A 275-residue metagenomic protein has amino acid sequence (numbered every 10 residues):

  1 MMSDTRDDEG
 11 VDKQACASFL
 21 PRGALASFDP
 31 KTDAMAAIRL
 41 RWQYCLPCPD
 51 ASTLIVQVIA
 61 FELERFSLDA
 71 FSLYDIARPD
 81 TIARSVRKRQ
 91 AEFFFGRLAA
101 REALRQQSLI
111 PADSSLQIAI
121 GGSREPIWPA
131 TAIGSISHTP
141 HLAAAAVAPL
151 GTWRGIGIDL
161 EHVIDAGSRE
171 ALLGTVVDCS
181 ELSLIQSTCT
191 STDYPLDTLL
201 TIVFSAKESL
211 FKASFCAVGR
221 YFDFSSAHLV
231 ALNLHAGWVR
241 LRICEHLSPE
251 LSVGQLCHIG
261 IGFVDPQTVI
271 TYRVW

Functional and structural regions predicted by a protein language model:
M2-W275: Core catalytic alpha/beta fold that binds nucleotide/phospho-ligands
